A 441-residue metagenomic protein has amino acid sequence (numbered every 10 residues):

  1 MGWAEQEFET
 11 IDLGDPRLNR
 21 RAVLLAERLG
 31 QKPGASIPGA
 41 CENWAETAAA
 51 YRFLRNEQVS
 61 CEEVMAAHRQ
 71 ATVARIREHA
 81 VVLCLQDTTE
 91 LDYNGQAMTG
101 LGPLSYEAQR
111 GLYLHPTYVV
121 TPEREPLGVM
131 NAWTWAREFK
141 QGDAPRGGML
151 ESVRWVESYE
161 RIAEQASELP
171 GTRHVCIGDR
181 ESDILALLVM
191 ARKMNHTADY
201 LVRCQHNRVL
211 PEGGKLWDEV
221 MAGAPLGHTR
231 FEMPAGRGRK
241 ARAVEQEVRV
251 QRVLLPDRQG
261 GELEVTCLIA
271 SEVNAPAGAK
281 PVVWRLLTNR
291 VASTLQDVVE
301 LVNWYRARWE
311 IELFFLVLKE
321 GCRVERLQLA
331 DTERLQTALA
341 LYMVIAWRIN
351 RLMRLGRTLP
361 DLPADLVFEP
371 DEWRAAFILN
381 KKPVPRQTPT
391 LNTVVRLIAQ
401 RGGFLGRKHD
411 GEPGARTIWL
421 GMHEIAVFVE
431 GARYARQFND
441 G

Functional and structural regions predicted by a protein language model:
M1-M98, E107-Y113, Y118-G441: Single, function-defining residue in the core of a domain
